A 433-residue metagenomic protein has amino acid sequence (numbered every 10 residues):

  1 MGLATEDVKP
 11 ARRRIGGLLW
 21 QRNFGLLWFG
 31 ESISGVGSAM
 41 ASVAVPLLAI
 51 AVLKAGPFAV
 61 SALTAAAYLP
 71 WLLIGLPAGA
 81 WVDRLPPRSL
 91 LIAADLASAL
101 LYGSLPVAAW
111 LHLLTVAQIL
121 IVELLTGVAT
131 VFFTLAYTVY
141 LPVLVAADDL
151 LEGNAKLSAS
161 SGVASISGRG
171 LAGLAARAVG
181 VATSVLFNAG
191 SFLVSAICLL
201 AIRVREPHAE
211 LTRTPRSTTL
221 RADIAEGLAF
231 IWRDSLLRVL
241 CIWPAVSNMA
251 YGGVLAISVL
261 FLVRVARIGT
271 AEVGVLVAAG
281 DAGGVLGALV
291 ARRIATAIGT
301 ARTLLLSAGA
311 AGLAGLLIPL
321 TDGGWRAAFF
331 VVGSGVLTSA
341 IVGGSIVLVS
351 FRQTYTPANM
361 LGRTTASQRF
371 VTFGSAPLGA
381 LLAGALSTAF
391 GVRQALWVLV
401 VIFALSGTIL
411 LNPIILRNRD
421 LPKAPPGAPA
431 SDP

Functional and structural regions predicted by a protein language model:
M1-P433: Alpha-helical transmembrane-bundle signature of multi-pass membrane transport and export proteins
